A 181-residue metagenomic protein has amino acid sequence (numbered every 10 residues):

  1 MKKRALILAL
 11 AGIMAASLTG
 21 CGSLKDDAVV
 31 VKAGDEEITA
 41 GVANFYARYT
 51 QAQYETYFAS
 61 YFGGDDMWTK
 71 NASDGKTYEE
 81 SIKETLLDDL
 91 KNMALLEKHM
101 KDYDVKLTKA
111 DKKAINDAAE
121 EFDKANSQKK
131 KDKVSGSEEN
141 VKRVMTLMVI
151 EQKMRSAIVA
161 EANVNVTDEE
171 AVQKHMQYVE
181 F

Functional and structural regions predicted by a protein language model:
M1-E80, E84: Short, low-structural-confidence N-terminal segments
D35-E37, M67-F181: Peptidyl-prolyl cis-trans isomerase
